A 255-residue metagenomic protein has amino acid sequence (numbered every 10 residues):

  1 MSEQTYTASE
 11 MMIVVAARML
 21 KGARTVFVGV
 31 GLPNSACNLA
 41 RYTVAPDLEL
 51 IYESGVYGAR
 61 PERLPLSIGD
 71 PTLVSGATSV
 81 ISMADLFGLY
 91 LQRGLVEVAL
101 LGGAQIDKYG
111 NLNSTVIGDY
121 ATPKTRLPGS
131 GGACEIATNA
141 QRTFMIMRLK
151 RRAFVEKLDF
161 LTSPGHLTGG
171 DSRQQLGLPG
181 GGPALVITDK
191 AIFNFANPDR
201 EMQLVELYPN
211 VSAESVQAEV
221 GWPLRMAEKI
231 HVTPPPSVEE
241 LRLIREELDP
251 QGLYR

Functional and structural regions predicted by a protein language model:
M1-A77: N-terminal active-site beta-alpha-beta segment that forms phosphate/nucleotide-binding and substrate-recognition loops
V15-R18, S35-L39, L89, S215-E219 (+1 more regions): Alpha-helical scaffold segments in soluble metabolic enzymes
L20, R24, A40, V44 (+7 more regions): Structural signal for hydrophobic packing residues in well-ordered secondary-structure cores of soluble enzyme domains
L64-A227, V232, P236: Conserved phosphate- and dinucleotide-binding cores of soluble alpha/beta proteins, encompassing both enzyme active
E219, E228-R255: A conserved C-terminal secondary-structure "cap"
